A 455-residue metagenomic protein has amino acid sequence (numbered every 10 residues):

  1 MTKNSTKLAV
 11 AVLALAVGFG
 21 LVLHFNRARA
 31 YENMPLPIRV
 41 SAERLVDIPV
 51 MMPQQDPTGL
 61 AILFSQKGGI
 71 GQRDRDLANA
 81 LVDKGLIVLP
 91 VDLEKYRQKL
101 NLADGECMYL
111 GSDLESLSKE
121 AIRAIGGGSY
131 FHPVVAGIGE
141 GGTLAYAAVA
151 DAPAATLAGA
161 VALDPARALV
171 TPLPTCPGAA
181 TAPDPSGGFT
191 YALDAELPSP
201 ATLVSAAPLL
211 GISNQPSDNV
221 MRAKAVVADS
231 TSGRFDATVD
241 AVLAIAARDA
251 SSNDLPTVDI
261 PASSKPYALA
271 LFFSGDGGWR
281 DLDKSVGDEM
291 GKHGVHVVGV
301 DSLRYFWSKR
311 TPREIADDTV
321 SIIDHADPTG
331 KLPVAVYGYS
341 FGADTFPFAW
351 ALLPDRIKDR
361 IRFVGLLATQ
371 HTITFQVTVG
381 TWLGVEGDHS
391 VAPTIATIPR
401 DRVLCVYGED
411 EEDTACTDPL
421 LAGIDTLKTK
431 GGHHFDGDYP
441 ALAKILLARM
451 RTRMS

Functional and structural regions predicted by a protein language model:
H24-D56, K224-K265: N-terminal cap/lid segment of alpha/beta-hydrolase-fold proteins
M51-G85, P90-L93, S252-V295, G299-L303: Short, surface-exposed "cap/lid" segments of acyl-processing enzymes
M52-P53, R167-N219, P261, A368 (+1 more regions): The feature captures the conserved acid-bearing segment of alpha/beta-hydrolase catalytic domains
L89-P90, P216-F235, H296-V300, L421-D436: Catalytic histidine neighborhood in serine/cysteine hydrolases with alpha/beta-hydrolase-type architecture
D92-Y109, D276-G278, D301-E314: Cap/lid segment of the alpha/beta-hydrolase catalytic domain
A103-G128, V135, K309-T329, D344-F348: Alpha/beta-hydrolase active-site loop
I122-E196, H325, P333-A396: Primarily recognizes the serine-hydrolase "nucleophile elbow" in alpha/beta-hydrolase and SGNH/GDSL folds
D229-R248, P312-I315, G437-M450: Post-His helix in hydrolase/transferase enzymes
